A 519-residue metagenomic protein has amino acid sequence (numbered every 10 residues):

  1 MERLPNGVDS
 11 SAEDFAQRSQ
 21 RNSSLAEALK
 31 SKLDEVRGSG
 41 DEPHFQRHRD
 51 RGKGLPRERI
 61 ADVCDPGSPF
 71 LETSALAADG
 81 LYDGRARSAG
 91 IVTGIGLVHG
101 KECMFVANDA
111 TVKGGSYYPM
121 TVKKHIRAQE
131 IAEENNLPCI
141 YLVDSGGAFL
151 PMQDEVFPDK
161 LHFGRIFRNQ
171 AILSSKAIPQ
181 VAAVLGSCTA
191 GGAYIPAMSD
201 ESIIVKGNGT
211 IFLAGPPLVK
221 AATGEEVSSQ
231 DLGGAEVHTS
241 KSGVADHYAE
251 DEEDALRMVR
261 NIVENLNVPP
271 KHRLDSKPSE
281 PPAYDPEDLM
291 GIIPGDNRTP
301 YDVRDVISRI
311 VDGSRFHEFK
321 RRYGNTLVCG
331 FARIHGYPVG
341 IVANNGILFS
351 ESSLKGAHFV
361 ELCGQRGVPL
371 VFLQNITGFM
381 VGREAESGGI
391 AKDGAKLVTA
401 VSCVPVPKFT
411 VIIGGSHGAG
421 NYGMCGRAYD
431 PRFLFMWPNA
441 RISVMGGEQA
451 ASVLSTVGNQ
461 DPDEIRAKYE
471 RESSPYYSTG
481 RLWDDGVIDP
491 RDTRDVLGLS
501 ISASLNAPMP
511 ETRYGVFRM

Functional and structural regions predicted by a protein language model:
M1-M519: Ligand-binding clefts of soluble mixed alpha/beta catalytic domains
